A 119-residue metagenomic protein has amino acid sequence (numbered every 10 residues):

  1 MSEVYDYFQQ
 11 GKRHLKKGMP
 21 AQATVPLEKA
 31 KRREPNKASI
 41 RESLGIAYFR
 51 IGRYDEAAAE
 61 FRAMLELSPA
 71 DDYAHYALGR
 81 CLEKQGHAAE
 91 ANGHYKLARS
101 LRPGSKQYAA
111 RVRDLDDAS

Functional and structural regions predicted by a protein language model:
M1-V4, N92-S119: Terminal, low-structured helical/coil segments at or just beyond the last alpha-helical repeat
V4, A38-S39, D72-Y73, K106-Q107: Helix-start (N-cap) detector for alpha-helical repeat units in TPR-like alpha-solenoids, especially tetratricopeptide
K16-K29, I51-A63, Q85-L97: Structural signature of tandem alpha-helical TPR/SEL1-like repeats, specifically the intra-repeat loop/turn
K29-A47: Short, charge-rich amphipathic alpha-helical segments embedded in non-transmembrane helical bundles/solenoids
